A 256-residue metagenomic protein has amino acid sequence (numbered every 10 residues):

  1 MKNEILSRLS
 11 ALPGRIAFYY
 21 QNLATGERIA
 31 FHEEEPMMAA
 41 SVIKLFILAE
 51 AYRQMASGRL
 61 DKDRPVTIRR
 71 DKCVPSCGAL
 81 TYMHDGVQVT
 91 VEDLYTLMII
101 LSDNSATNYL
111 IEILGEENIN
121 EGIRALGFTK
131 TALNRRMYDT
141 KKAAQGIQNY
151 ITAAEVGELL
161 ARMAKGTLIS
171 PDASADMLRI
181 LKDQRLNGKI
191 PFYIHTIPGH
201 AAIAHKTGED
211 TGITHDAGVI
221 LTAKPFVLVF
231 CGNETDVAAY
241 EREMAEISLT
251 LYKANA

Functional and structural regions predicted by a protein language model:
M1-M38: Beta-lactamase-like hydrolase cores
M1-S10, R28, I113, I123 (+4 more regions): Structured C-terminal helix/loop/strand segments within mature extracytoplasmic catalytic/sensor domains
L12-R15, Y109-L160: Mid-domain, small-residue-enriched loop/turn segments at the edges of structured enzyme/sensor domains
G26, M38-V66, L228: Active-site SXXK
A30-M37, H84, V91, Q145-G146: A short glycine/serine-rich beta->alpha loop
K44-Q54, L94-I113, I119, V156-R162 (+1 more regions): Alpha-helical scaffold elements that line and support the substrate/ligand-binding pocket of soluble hydrolases
S57-M83: Short, glycine/proline-biased beta-turn/loop segments that scaffold the active-site neighborhood
V74-N108: Conserved catalytic neighborhood of penicillin-recognizing serine enzymes
